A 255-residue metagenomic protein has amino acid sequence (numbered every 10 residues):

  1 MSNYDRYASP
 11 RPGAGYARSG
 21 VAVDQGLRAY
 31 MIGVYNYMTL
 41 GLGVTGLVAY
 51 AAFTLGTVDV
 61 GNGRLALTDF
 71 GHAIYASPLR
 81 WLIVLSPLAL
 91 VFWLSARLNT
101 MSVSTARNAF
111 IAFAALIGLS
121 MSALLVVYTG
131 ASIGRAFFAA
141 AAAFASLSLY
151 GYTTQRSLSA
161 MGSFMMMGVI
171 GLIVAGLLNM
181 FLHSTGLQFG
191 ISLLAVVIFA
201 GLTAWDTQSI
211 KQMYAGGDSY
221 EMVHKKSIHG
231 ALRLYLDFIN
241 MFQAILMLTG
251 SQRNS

Functional and structural regions predicted by a protein language model:
M1-S255: A hydrophobic alpha-helical transmembrane-helix feature that marks the membrane cores and membrane-interface segments
